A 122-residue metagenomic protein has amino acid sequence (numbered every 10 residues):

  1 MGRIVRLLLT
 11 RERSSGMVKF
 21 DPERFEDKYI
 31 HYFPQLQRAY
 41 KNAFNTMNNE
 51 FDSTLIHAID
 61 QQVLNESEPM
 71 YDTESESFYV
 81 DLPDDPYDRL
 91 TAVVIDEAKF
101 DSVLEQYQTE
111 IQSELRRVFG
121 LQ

Functional and structural regions predicted by a protein language model:
I4, I30, I56-I59, V80 (+2 more regions): Weak global preference for isoleucine
I4-D52: Short terminal alpha-helical segments
E12, K19, F44-T46, I59 (+4 more regions): Generic hydrophobic, helix-prone segments enriched in Leu/Val/Ile
F20, D27, E74-A98, S102: Intrinsically disordered, low-complexity regulatory segments enriched in Ser/Thr/Pro and charged residues
L36-D88: Amphipathic alpha-helical interaction modules
D88-Q122: Amphipathic alpha-helical binding modules
